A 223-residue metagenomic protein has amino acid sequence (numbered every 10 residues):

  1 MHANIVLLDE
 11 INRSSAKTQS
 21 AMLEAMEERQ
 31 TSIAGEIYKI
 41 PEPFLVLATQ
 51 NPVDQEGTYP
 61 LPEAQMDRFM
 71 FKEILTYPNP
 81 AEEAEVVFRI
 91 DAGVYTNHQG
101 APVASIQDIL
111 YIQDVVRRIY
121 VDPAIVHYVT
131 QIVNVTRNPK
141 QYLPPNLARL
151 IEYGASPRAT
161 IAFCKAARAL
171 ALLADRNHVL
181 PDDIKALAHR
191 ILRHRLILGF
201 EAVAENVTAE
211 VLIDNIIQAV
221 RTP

Functional and structural regions predicted by a protein language model:
M1-N4, P41: Short basic/glycine-enriched coil/helix segment immediately N-terminal to the Walker B
A3, D9-E10, A21: Walker B catalytic acidic pair
N4-I5, H194: The start of beta-strands in P-loop NTPase/AAA+ ATPase cores
S14-T18, M26-I119, R168-L170: Canonical AAA+ ATPase core
K72-N146, L173-N177, P181, A202-A204 (+1 more regions): Conserved C-terminal "switch" segment of AAA+ ATPases
N138-P223: C-terminal engagement/docking regions of AAA+ P-loop ATPases
